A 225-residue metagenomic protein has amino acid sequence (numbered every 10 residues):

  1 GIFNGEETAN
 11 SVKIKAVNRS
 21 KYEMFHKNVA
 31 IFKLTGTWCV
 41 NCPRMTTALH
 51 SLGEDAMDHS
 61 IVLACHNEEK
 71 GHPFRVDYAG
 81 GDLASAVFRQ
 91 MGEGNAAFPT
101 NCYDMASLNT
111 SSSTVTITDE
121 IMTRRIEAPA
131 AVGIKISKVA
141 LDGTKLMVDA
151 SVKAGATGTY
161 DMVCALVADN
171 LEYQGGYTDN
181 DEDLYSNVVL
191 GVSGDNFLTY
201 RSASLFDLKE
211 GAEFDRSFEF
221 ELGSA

Functional and structural regions predicted by a protein language model:
G1-I2, A225: Short, aromatic- and glycine-rich surface loops/edge beta-strands on solvent-exposed regions
I2-A9: Short, exposed coil/turn segments at beta-strand boundaries within extracellular/luminal domains
A9-K13, D215-S217: Well-ordered beta-strand positions in beta-sheet-rich domains
N10-V12, F32, L63, P99: Extracytoplasmic/periplasmic beta-strand context in beta-sandwich domains, especially the cupredoxin/COX2 CuA-binding
I14-N18: Interdomain boundary/hinge segments at the C-termini of tandem beta-sandwich modules
R19-K21, Q90-M91: Short, flexible, glycine/charge-rich loop motifs used to bind or transfer phosphoryl groups or to couple energy/partner
S20-E68: Local sequence-structure signature of Cys/Sec-based thiol-disulfide redox active-site neighborhoods
A64-A225: Short, conserved sequence motifs used for protein processing/export or organelle targeting and for catalysis
